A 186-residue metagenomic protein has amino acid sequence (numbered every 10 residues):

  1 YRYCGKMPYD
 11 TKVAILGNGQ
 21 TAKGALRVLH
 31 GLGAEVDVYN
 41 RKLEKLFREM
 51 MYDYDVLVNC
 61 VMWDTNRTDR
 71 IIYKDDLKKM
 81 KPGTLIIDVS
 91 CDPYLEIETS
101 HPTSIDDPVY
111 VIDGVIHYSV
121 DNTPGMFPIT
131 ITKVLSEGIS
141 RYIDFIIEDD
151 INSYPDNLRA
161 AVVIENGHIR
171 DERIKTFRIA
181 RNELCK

Functional and structural regions predicted by a protein language model:
Y1, L26, H30, D55 (+3 more regions): Predominant activation on well-ordered alpha-helical scaffold segments within soluble catalytic domains
Y1-C4, C91, L95-K186: Adenosine-phosphate binding glycine-rich loop
Y1-M62: Glycine-rich phosphate/diphosphate-binding loop of Rossmann-like nucleotide-binding domains
G17-A22, G83, Y94-L95, G167: Glycine-centered flexibility sites
K23, N66, I129: Loop/helix-junction capping segments adjacent to catalytic residues or to phosphate/diphosphate-binding pockets
K42-V115: Rossmann-like adenosine-cofactor binding region
